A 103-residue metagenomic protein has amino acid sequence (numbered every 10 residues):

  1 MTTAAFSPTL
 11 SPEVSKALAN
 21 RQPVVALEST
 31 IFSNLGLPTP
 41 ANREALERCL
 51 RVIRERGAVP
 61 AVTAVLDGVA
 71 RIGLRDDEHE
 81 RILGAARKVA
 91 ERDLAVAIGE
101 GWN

Functional and structural regions predicted by a protein language model:
M1-R21: N- or domain-start disorder-to-order transition segments that initiate the globular core
P23-L27: Short, hydrophobic/glycine-enriched beta-strand segments
S29-G36, N42-G101: Glycine-rich nucleotide/cofactor/substrate-binding loop typically near the N-terminus or early in the first domain
